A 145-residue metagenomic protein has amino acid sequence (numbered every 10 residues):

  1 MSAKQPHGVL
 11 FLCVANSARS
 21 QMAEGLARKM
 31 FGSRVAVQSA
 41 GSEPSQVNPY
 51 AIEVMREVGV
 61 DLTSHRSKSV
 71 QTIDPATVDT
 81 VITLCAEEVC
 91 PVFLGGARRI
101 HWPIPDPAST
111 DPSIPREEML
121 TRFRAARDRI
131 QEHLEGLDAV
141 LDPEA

Functional and structural regions predicted by a protein language model:
M1-Q71: Conserved active-site segments centered on acidic
S2-G8, I73-L84, F123, P143-A145: Cytosolic catalytic domains that perform sulfur/thiol-centered chemistry
N16, M55, V81-I82, I130: Conserved small-residue
A23, N48, T63, Q71-D74 (+3 more regions): Generic, ordered loop/turn and secondary-structure boundary motif
S39, S64, T83, I100-P103: Structural signal for conserved beta-strand scaffold positions within catalytic alpha/beta enzyme cores
L62-I73, V78, L84-V89: S-adenosyl-L-methionine/SAH cofactor-binding core of RNA-modifying enzymes
V89-A145: Phosphate-binding/catalytic loops
